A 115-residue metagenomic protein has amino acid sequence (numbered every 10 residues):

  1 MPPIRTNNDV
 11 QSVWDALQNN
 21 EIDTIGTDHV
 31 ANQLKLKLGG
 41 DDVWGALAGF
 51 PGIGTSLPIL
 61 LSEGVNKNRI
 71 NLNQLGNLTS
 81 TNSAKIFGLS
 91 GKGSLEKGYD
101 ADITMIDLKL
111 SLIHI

Functional and structural regions predicted by a protein language model:
M1-I25: Histidine/acidic residue-rich metal-binding segments in metalloenzymes
N19, D23-I25, V30-L108: His/Asp/Glu-enriched, well-ordered alpha-helical/loop segment that forms or immediately abuts the divalent-metal
I113-I115: Conserved small/polar residues in nucleotide/adenosyl-binding loops
